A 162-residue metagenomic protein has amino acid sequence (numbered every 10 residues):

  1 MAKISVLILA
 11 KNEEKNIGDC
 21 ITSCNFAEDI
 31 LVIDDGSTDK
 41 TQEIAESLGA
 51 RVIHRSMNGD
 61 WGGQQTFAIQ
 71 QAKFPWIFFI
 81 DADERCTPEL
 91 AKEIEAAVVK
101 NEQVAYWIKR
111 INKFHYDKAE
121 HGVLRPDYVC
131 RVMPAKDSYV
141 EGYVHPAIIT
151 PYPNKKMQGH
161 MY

Functional and structural regions predicted by a protein language model:
K3-S5: Cell-envelope/extracellular polymer assembly enzymes that use nucleotide-activated donors
I8-F26: Short, well-formed alpha-helical segments that are part of the catalytic scaffolds of diverse glycosyltransferases
E14, S23, D34-I44, M57 (+1 more regions): A conserved acidic beta->alpha catalytic loop
F26, L48-G49, Y128: Short, structured coil segments at secondary-structure junctions
D35, M57, F74, D81-E84 (+2 more regions): Short acidic donor-binding/metal-coordinating loop in glycosyltransferase active sites
Q42-Q71: Conserved donor nucleotide-binding strand/loop of the catalytic core
G62-I69, W76, T87-Y162: Catalytic-site signature of metal-activated, phosphate-bearing donor transferases, centered on the GT-A/GT-A-like
